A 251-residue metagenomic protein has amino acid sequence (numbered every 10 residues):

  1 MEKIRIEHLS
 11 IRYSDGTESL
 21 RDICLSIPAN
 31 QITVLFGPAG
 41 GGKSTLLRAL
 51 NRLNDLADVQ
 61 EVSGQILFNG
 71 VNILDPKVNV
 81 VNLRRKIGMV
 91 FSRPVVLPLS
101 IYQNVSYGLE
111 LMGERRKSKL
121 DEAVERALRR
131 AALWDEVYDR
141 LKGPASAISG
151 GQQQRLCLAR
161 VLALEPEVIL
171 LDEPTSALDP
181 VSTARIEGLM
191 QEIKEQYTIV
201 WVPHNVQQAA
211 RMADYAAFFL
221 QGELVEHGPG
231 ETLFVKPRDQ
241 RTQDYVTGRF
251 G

Functional and structural regions predicted by a protein language model:
V59-E61, N72-G88, L111, L233-P237: ABC ATPase NBD coupling module
G70-N72, S118-D139: Conserved ABC ATPase "signature" region
G143-I148, Q152: Conserved ABC ATPase signature
E165: Conserved catalytic motifs of ABC-family nucleotide-binding domains
I169-D172: Catalytic Walker B motif of ABC-type/P-loop ATPase nucleotide-binding domains
T183-E195: Helical segment within the ABC ATPase nucleotide-binding domain
H227-G228: ABC ATPase "signature
